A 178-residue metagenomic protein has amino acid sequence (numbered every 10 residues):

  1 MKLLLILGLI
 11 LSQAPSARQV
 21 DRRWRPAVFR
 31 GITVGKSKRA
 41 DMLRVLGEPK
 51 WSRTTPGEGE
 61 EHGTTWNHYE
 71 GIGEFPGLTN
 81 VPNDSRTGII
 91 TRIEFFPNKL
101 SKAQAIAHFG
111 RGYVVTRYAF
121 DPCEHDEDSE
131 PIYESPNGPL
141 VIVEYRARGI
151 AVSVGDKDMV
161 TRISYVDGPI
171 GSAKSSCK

Functional and structural regions predicted by a protein language model:
M1-L7: Sec-dependent signal peptide recognition, specifically the positively charged N-region followed immediately by
L7-V20: Bacterial Sec-dependent signal peptides at the C-terminal "C-region" and cleavage site
Q19-R22, V34-K178: A cross-family detector of function-defining hotspots
R25-V28: N-terminal post-signal-peptidase region of extra-cytosolic proteins
